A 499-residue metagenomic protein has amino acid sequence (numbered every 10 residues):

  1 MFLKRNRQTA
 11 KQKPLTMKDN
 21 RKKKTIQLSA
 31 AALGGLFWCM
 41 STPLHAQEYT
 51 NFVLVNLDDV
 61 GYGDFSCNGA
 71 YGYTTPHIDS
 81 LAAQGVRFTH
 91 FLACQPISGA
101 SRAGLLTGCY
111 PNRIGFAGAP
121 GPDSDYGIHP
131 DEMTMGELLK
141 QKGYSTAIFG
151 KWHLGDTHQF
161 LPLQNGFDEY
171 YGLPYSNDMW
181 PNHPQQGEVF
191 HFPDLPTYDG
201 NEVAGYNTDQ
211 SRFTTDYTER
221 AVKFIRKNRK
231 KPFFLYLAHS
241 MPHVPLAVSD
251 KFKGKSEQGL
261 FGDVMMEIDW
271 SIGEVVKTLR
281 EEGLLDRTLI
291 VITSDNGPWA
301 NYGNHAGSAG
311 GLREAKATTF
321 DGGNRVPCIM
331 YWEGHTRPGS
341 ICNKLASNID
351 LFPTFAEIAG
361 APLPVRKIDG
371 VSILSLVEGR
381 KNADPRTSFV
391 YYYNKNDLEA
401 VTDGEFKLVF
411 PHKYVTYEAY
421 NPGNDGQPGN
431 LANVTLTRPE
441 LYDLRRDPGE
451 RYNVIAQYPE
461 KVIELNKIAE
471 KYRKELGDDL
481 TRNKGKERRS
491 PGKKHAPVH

Functional and structural regions predicted by a protein language model:
M1-T25: N-terminal secretory signal peptides that target proteins for export/translocation
K18, L28-L33, T42-E440, P448-K467 (+1 more regions): Formylglycine-dependent sulfatase
